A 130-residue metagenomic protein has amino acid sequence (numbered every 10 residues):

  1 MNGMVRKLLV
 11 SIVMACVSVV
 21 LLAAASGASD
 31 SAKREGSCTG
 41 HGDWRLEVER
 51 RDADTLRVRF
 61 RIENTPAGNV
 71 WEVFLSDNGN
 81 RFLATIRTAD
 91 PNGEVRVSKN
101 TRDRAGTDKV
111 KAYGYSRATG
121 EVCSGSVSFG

Functional and structural regions predicted by a protein language model:
N2-I12: Bacterial N-terminal signal peptides that target proteins for export
S11-V20: Bacterial N-terminal signal peptides
A25-A53, S126-G130: Transition segment at domain starts
K33-R34, N80-N92, S128: Solvent-exposed serine/threonine-rich low-complexity stretches and specific carbohydrate-binding patches
R57-E63: Short edge beta-strand/loop segments characteristic of extracellular beta-sandwich folds
A67-V73: Short beta-strand/loop motifs in extracellular/secreted proteins, especially within beta-sandwich accessory domains
G93-D103: Exposed aromatic-hydrophobic patches
T101-R104, K109-G130: Short, exposed beta-strand-loop hairpins at the edges of beta-sheets in extracellular/periplasmic proteins
